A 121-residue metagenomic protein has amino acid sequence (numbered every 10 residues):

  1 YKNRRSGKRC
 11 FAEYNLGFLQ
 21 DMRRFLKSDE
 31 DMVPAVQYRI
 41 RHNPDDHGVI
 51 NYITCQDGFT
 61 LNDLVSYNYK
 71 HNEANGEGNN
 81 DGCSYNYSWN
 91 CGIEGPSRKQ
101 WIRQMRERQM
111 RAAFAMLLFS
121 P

Functional and structural regions predicted by a protein language model:
Y1-P121: Conserved alpha/beta catalytic core and glycan-binding cleft of carbohydrate-active enzymes
